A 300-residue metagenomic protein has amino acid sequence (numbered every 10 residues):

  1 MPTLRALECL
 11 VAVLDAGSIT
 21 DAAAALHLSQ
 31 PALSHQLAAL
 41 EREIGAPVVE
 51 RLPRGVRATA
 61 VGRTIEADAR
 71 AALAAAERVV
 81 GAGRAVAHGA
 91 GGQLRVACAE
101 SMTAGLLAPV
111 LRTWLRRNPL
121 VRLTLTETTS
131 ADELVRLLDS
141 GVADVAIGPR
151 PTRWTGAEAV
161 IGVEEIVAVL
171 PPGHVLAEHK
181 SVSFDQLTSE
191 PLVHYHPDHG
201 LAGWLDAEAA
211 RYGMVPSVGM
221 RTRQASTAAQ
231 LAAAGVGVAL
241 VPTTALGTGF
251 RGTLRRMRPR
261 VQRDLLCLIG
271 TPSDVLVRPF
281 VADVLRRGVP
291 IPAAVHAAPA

Functional and structural regions predicted by a protein language model:
L7, E43-I44, I65-A87: Alpha-helical linker/hinge and terminal dimerization helices associated with HTH transcriptional regulators
V11-S29, G45: Short helix-boundary/capping micro-motifs
E41-R63: A short LG(V/I)-centered, amphipathic sequence patch enriched for acidic residue(s) preceding the LG motif
G91-R153: Central regulatory/effector-binding core of bacterial HTH transcription factors
A131-L134, D139-V142, P149, H196-T253: Hydrophobic hinge/microswitch elements
T155-I166, L170-L192, R278: Flexible hinge/capping segments at coil-to-helix
T155-V160, E164, S226-S273: Beta-alpha-beta core module
P191-Y212, D274-V281, G288-P299: Secondary-structure junction motif
